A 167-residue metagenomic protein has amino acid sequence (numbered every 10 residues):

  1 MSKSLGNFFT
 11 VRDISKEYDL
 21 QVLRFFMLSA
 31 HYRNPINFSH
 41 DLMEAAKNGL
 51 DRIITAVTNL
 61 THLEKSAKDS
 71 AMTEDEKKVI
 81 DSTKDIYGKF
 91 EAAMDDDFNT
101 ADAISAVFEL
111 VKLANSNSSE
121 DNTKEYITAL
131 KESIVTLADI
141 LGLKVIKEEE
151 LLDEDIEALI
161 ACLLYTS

Functional and structural regions predicted by a protein language model:
S2, G6-S167: Structural preference for alpha-helix termini/caps and helix-kink/transition segments
